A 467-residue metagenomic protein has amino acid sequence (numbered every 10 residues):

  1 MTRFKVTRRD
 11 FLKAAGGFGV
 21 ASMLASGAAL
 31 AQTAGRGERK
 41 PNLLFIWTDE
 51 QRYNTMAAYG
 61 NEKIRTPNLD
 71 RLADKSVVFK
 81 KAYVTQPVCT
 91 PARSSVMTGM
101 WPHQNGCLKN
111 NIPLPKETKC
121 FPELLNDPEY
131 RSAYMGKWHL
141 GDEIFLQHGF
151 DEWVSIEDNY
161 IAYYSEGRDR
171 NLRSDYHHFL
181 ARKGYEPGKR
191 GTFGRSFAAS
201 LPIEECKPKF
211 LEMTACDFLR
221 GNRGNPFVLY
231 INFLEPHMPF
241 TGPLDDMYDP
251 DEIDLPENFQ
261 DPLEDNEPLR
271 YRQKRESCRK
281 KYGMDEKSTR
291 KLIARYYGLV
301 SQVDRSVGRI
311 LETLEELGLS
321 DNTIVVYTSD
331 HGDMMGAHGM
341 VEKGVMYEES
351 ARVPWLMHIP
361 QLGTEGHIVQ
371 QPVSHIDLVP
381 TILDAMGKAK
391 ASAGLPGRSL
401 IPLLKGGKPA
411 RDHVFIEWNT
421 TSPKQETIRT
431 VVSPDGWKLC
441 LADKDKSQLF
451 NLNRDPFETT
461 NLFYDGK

Functional and structural regions predicted by a protein language model:
T2-A442, K446-S447, P456-Y464: Formylglycine-dependent sulfatase
